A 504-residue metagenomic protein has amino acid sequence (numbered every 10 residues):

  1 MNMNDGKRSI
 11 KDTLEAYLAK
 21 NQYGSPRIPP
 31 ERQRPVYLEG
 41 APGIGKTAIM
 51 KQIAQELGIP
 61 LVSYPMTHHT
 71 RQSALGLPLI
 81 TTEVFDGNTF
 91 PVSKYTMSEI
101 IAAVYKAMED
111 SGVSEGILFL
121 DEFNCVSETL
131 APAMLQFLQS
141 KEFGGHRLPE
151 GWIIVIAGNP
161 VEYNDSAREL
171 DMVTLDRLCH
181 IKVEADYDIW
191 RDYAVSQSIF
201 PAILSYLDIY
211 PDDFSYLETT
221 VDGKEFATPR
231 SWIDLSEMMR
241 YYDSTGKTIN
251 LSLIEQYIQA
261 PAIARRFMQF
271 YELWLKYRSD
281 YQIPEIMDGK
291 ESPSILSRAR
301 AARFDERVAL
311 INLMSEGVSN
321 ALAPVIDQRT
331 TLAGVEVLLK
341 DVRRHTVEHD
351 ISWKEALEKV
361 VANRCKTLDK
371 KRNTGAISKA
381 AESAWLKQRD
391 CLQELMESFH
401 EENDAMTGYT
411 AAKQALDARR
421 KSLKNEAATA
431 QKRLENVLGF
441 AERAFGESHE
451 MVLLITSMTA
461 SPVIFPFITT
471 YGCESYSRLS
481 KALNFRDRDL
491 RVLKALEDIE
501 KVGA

Functional and structural regions predicted by a protein language model:
M1-D212, L217: AAA+ P-loop NTPase catalytic core and its hallmark functional loops
N4, S98, A102, D171 (+10 more regions): Short, structured coil/loop segments at alpha-helix boundaries
R8, D12, A16, Q55 (+17 more regions): Charged/polar, solvent-exposed surface patches and flexible loops
R27-V36, G43-K46, Y242-Y257, A504: Conserved, well-structured beta-alpha core segment at the onset of a catalytic domain
S196-E358: Alpha-helical lid/collar subdomain of P-loop NTPases
A299-A504: Terminal-proximal interaction/regulatory segments of ATP-powered molecular machines
